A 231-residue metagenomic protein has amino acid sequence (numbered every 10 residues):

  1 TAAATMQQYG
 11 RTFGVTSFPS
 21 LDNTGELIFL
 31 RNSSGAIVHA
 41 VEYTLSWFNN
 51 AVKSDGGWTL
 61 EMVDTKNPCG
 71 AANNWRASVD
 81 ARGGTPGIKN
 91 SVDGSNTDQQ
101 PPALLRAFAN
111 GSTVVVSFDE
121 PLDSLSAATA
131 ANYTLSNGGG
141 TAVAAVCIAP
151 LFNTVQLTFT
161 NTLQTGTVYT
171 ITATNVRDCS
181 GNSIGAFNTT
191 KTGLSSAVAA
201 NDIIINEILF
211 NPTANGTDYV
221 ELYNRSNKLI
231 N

Functional and structural regions predicted by a protein language model:
T1-T5: Intrinsically disordered, low-complexity Pro/Gly/Ser/Thr-rich segments with frequent PxxP/GP/PP motifs and embedded
Q7-T12, P150-L157: Aromatic sugar-binding surface patches on proteins that engage polysaccharides or sugar-phosphate polymers
G14-G25, S33-T65, V92-S117, T190-N231: A structural motif detector for short, solvent-exposed N-terminal "entry" segments of globular domains
I28: Phosphate/adenylate-binding glycine loop and adjacent helical scaffold
T65-R106, A127, L163-D202: Acidic, Ser/Thr/Gly/Pro-rich low-complexity segments and short DxT(G/T)-type signature motifs
G111-C147, I171-T174, N188-T189: Short, surface-exposed alpha-helix to beta-strand junction/turn motifs within ectodomains of secreted and cell-envelope
L122, I184, K228-N231: Short acidic/proline- and small/hydrophobic-mixed sequence motifs that coincide with surface turns and coil-to-beta
L157-L163: Extracellular/luminal low-complexity segments enriched in Ser/Thr/Pro
